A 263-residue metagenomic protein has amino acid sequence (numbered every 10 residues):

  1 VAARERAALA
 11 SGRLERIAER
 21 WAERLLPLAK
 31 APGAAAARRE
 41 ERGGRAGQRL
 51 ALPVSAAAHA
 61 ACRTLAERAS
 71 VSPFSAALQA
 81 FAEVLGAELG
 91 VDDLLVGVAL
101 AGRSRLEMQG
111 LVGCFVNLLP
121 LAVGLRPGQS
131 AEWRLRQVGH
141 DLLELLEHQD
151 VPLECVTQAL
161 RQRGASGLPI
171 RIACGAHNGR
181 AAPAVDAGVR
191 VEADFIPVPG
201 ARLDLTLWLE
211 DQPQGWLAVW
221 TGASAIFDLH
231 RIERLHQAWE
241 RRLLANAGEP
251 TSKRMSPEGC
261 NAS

Functional and structural regions predicted by a protein language model:
A3-W21, Q48, L65-L78, A87-D194 (+3 more regions): His-Asp-centered acyl/peptidyl-transfer active-site segments
R24-A31, L146-E147, P152-T157, R231-S263: A short N-terminal helical cap/helix-turn-helix that marks the beginning of AMP-binding/adenylate-forming
E41-R45, L111-F115, D211-Q214: Short, flexible turn/loop "capping" segments at secondary-structure junctions
R45-H59: DNA breakage-rejoining catalytic core of tyrosine-based enzymes
C62: Aromatic/hydrophobic pocket-lining residues that form π-stacking "cages" and hydrophobic walls in ligand
V189-Q214: Low-complexity, glycine/alanine/valine/leucine- and proline-rich hydrophobic stretches
W216-S224: Short, well-ordered beta-strand elements
